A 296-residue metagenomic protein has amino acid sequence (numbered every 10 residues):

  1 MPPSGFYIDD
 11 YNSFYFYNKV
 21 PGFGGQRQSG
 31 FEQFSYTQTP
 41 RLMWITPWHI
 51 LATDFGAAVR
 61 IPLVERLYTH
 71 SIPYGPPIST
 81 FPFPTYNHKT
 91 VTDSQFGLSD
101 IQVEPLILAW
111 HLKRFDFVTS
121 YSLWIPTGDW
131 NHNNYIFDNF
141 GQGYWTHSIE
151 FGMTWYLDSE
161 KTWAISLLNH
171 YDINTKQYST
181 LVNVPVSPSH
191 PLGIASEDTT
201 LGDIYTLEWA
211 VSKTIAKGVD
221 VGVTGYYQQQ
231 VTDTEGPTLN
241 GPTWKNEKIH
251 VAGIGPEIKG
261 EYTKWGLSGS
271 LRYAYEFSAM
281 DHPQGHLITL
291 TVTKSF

Functional and structural regions predicted by a protein language model:
M1-G5, I45-G56, H70, W110-F117 (+4 more regions): Short loop/turn motifs that connect adjacent beta-strands in outer-membrane beta-barrel proteins
M1-R27, W44, P188: Short glycine/proline- and aromatic-enriched beta-strand/turn motifs that initiate or cap beta-hairpins
I8-F14, A57-E65, T119-I125, L167-I173 (+3 more regions): Transmembrane beta-barrel strands of outer-membrane/channel proteins
D10, P40-T46, V103-L108, Y121 (+7 more regions): Residues on the lipid-exposed face of transmembrane beta-strands in outer-membrane beta-barrel proteins
Q26-W48, D54: N-terminal low-complexity, intrinsically disordered segments
R27, Q177-F296: Outer membrane beta-barrel transmembrane domains
E32-P40, T92-Q102, G141-H147, T199-Y205 (+3 more regions): Residues that define the transmembrane beta-barrel architecture of outer-membrane proteins
G56, P62-S196, T200, K245-K248: Outer-membrane pore/translocation modules
